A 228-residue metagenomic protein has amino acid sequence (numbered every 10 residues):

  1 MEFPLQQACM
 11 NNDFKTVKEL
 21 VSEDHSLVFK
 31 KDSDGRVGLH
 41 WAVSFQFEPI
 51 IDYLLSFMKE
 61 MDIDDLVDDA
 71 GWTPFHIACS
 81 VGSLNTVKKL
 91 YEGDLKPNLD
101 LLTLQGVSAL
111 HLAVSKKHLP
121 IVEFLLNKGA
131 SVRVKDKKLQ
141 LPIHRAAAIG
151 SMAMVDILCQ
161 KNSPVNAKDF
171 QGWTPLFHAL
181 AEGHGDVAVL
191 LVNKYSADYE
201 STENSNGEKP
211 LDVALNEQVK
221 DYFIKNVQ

Functional and structural regions predicted by a protein language model:
M1-D24, F29-S56, D69-W72, H76 (+3 more regions): Intrinsically disordered, low-complexity regulatory segments in ankyrin-centric signaling systems
M1-P4, K128, K161, V189 (+1 more regions): Ankyrin-repeat-protein effector appendages
Q7-N12, W41-F47, I77-S83, L112-H118 (+3 more regions): Ankyrin repeat A-helix N-terminal signature
T16, P49-I50, N85-T86, P120-I121 (+3 more regions): Conserved ankyrin/ankyrin-like repeat signature
V21-S26, D52-M61, K88-P97, E123-S131 (+3 more regions): Ankyrin repeat domain, specifically the short helix-to-loop turn at the C-terminus of the second helix of each repeat
F29, D64-D65, D100, R133 (+2 more regions): Ankyrin-repeat junction/capping positions
D32, V67-D68, T103, D136 (+2 more regions): Ankyrin repeat boundary/linker residues
